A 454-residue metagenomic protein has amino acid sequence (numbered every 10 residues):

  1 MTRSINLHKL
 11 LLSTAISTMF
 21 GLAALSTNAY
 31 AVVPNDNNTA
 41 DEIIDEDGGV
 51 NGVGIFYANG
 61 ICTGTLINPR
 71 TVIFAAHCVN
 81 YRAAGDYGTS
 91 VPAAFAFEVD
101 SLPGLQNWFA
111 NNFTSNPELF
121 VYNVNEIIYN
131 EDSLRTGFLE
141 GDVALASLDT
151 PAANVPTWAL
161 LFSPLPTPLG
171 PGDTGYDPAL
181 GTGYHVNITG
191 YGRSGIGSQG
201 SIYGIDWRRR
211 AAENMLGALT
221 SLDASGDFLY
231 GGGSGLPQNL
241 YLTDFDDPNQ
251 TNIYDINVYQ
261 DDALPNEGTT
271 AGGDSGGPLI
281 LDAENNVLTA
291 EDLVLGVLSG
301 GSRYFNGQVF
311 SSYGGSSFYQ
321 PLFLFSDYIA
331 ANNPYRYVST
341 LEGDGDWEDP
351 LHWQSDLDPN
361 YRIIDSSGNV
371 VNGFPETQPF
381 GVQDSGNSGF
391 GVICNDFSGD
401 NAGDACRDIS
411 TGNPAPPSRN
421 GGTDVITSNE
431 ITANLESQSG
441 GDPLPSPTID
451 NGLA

Functional and structural regions predicted by a protein language model:
M1-H8: N-terminal secretory signal peptides that target proteins for export/translocation
H8-T18: Sec-dependent N-terminal signal peptides
M19-N28: C-terminal segment of classical bacterial N-terminal signal peptides
Y30-D45, T63-L102, G204-E213, A218-D223 (+2 more regions): C-terminal subregion of chymotrypsin/trypsin-like serine protease catalytic domains
V32-N35, Y81-G137, N154, A330: Conserved H-D interstitial segment of serine endopeptidase catalytic domains
G52-P69, G137-F138: A conserved glycine-rich beta-strand in the N-terminal activation segment of trypsin-fold
E140-V143, D149-E267: Chymotrypsin/trypsin-fold serine protease catalytic domain
Y335-A454: Solvent-exposed adhesion/ligand-recognition segments of exported proteins
